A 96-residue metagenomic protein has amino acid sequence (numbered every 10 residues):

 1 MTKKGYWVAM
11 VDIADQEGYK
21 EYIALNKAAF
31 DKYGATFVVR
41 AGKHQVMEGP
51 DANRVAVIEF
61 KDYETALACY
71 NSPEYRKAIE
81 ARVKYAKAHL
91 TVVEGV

Functional and structural regions predicted by a protein language model:
M1-R54, E59-N71, E94-V96: Short S/T/G/P-rich N-terminal loop/turn motif that feeds into the first structured element of a domain
A66-T91: C-terminal structural segments of small proteins and small subunits
